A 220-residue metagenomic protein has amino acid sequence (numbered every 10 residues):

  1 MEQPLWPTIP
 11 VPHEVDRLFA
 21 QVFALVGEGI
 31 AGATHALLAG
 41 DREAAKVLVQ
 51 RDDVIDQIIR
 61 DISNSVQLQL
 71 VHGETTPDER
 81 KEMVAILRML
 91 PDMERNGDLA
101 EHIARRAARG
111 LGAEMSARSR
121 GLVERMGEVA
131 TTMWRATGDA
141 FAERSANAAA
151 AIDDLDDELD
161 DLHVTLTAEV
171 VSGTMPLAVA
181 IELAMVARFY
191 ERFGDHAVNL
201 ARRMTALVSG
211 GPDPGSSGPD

Functional and structural regions predicted by a protein language model:
M1-D220: Cytosolic, long alpha-helical scaffolding segments
